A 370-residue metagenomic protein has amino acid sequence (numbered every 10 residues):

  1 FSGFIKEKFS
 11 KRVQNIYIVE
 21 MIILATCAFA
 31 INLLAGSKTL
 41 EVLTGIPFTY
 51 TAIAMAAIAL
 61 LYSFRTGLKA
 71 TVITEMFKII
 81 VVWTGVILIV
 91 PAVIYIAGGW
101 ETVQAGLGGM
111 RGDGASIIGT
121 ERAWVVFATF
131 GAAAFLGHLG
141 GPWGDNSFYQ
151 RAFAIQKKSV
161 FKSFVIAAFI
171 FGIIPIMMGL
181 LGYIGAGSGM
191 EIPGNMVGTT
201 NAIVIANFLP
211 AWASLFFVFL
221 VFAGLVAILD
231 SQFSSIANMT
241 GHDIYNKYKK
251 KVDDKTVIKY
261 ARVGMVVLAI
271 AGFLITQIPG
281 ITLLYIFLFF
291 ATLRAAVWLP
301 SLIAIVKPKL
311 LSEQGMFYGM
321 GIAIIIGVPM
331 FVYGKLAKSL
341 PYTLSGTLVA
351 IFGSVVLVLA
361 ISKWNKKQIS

Functional and structural regions predicted by a protein language model:
F1-S370: Membrane-embedded helix-loop-helix hairpins and adjacent transmembrane boundary segments in multi-pass transporters
